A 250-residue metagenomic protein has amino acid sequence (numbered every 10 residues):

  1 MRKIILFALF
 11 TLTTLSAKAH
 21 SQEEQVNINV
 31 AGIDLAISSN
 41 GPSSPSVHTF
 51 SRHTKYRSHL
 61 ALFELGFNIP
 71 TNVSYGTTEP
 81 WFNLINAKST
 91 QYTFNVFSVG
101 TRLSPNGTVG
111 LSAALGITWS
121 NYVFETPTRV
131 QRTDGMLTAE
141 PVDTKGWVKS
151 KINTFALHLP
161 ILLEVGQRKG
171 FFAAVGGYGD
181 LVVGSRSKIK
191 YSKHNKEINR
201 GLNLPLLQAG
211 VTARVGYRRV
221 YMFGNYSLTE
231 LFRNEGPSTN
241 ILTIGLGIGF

Functional and structural regions predicted by a protein language model:
M1-F50: Cleavable N-terminal export/targeting peptides
F50-S58, T101-V109, F124, K169-G170: Short loop/turn motifs that connect adjacent beta-strands in outer-membrane beta-barrel proteins
R52, F63, Y92-G100, L115-I117 (+4 more regions): Residues on the lipid-exposed face of transmembrane beta-strands in outer-membrane beta-barrel proteins
R57-A61, N86-F94, N153-L157, P205-A209 (+2 more regions): Residues that define the transmembrane beta-barrel architecture of outer-membrane proteins
F67-T71, S98, L115-V123, G179-V183 (+3 more regions): Transmembrane beta-strands of outer-membrane beta-barrel pores
P70-K88, Y122-N153, V182-T212: Extracellular/periplasm-exposed beta-strand and loop segments of Gram-negative cell-envelope proteins, dominated by
S74, I198-F250: Predominantly the C-terminal beta-signal and adjacent terminal strand-loop region of outer-membrane beta-barrel
S104, G170-A173, R219-G224: Repeated loop/turn-to-beta-strand initiation elements of outer-membrane beta-barrel proteins
